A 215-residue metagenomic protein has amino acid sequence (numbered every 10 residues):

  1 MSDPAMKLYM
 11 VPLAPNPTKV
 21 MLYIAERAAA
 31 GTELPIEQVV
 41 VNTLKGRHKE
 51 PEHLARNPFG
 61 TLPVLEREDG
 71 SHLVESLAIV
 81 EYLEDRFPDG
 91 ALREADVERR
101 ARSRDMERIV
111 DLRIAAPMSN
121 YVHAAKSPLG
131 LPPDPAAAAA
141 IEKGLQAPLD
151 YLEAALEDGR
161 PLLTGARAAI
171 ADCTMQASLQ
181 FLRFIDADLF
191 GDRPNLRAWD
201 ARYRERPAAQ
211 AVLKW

Functional and structural regions predicted by a protein language model:
M1-A139: GST-like domain detector, emphasizing the conserved glutathione-binding G-site in the N-terminal thioredoxin-like
Y23, S178-L179, L213: Active-site-flanking alpha-helical
A55, E205, K214: Phosphate-coordinating loops and pocket residues in cytosolic domains that bind phosphorylated ligands
E94-A95, T164-G165, V212: Short histidine-centered beta-strand/loop micro-motifs that create catalytic or ligand/metal-coordination sites
V110-E205: GST-like fold's C-terminal all-alpha helical module
A208-A209: Juxtamembrane membrane-interface segments at transmembrane alpha-helix termini
